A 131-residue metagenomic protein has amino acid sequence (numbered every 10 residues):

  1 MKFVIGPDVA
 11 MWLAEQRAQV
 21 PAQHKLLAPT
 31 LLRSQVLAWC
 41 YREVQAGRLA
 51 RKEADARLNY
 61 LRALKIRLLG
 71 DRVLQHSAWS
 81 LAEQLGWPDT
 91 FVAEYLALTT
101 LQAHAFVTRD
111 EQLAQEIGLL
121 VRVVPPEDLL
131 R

Functional and structural regions predicted by a protein language model:
M1-K2, Q23-L26, I66, T100-A105: Short active-site oxyanion
M1-R33, E43-D55, L130: Short, well-structured N-terminal submotif of metal-dependent ribonuclease cores
W12-L13, Q35, S77, Q115-E116: Phosphate- and divalent-cation-binding pockets in alpha/beta enzyme and binding domains that engage nucleotide-derived
A14-E15, C40, I117-G118: Short, flexible helix/strand-to-coil boundary loops that buttress conserved ligand/catalytic motifs in alpha/beta
P29, R33, L96-R131: Acidic, PIN/NYN-like endoribonuclease modules and their adjacent C-terminal/linker elements
Q35-C40, R57-Y60, S77-A78: A general alpha-helix detector
G47-D71, Q75: Short hydrophobic interaction/assembly module
R67-Q112: Active-site neighborhoods of divalent-metal-dependent phosphate/nucleic-acid chemistry enzymes
